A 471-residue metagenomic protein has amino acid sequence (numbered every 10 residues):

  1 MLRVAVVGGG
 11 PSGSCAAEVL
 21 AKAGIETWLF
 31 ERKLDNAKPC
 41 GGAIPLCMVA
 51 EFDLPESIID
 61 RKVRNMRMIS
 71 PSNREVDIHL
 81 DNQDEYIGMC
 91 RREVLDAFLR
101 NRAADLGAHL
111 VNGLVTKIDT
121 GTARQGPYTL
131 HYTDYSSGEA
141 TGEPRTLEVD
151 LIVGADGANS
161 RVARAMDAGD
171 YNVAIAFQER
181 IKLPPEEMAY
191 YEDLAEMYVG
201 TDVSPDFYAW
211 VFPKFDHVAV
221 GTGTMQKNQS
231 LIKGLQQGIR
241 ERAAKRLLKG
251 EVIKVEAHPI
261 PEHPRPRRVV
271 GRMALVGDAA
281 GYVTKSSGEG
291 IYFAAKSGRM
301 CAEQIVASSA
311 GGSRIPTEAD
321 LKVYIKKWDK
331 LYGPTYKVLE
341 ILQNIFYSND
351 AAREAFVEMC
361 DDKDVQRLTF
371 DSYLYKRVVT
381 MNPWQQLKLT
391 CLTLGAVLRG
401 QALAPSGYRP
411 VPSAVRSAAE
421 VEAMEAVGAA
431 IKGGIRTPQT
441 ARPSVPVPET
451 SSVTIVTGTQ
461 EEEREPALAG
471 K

Functional and structural regions predicted by a protein language model:
A5-V7, A21-C40: Glycine-rich FAD pyrophosphate-binding loop
G9, R102-L248: Predominantly flavin-linked oxidoreductase catalytic cores and closely associated redox partners
G13: N-terminal Rossmann-fold NAD(P) dinucleotide-binding loop
L29, G154, V276: Generic enzyme active-site microenvironment
D35, F52-R67, N112, G169-V173 (+2 more regions): A short alpha-helix-loop-beta-strand transition element characteristic of N-terminal alpha/beta dinucleotide-binding
L46-R100: A conserved beta-strand/loop capping segment in the N-terminal third of enzymes that catalyze redox or closely related
K117, Q226-I305, S309-A310, P316: FAD/FMN-dependent oxidoreductases across multiple families
A307-K471: C-terminal helical "tail/cap" subdomain of flavin- and related membrane-associated enzymes
